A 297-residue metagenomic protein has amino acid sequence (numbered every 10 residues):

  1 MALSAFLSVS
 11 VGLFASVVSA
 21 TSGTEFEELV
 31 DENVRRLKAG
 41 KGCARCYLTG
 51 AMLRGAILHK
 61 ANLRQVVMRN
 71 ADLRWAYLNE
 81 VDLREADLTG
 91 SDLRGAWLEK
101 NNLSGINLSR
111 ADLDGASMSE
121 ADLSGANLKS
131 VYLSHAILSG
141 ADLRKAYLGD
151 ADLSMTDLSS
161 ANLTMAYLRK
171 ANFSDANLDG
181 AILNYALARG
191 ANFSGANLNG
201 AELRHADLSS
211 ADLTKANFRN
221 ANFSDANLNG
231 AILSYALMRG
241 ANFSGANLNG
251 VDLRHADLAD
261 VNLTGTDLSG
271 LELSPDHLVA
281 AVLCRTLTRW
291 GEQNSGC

Functional and structural regions predicted by a protein language model:
A2-L13: Bacterial N-terminal signal peptides
L13, V17-T21: Cleavable N-terminal signal peptides
G23-C297: Tandem repeat scaffolds
